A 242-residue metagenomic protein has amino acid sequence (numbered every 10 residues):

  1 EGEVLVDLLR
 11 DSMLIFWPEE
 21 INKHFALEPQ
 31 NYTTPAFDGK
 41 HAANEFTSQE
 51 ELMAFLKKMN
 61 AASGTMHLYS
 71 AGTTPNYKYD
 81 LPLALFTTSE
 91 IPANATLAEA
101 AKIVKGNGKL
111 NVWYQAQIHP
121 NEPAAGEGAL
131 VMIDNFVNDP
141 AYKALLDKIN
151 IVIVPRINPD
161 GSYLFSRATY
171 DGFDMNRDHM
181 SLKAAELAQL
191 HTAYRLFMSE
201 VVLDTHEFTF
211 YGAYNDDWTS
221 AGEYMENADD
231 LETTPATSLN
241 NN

Functional and structural regions predicted by a protein language model:
E1-N242: M14 metallocarboxypeptidase catalytic domain recognition
